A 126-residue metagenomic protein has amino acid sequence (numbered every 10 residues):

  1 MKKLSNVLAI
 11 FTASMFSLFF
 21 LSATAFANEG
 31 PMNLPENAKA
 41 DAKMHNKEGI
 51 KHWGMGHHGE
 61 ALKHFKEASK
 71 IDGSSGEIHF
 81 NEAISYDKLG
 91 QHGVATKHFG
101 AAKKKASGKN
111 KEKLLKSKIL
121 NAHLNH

Functional and structural regions predicted by a protein language model:
K47, N81, L115-K118: Canonical tetratricopeptide repeat
G54-M55, K88-L89, A122-H126: Register position in tetratricopeptide repeats
K66-K70, K104: Conserved structural position within tetratricopeptide repeats
